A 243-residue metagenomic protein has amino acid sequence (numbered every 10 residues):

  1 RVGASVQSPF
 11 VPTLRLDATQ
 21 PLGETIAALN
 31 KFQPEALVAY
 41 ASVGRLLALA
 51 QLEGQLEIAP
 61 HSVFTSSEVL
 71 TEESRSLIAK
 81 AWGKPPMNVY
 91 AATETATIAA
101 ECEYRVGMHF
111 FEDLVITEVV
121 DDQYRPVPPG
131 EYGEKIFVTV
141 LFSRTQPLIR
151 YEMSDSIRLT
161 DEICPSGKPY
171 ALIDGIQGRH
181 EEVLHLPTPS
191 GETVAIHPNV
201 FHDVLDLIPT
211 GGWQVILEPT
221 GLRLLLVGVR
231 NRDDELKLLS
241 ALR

Functional and structural regions predicted by a protein language model:
V2-R243: Active-site glycine/GP-rich loop and adjacent strand/helix microenvironment that borders small-molecule binding pockets
